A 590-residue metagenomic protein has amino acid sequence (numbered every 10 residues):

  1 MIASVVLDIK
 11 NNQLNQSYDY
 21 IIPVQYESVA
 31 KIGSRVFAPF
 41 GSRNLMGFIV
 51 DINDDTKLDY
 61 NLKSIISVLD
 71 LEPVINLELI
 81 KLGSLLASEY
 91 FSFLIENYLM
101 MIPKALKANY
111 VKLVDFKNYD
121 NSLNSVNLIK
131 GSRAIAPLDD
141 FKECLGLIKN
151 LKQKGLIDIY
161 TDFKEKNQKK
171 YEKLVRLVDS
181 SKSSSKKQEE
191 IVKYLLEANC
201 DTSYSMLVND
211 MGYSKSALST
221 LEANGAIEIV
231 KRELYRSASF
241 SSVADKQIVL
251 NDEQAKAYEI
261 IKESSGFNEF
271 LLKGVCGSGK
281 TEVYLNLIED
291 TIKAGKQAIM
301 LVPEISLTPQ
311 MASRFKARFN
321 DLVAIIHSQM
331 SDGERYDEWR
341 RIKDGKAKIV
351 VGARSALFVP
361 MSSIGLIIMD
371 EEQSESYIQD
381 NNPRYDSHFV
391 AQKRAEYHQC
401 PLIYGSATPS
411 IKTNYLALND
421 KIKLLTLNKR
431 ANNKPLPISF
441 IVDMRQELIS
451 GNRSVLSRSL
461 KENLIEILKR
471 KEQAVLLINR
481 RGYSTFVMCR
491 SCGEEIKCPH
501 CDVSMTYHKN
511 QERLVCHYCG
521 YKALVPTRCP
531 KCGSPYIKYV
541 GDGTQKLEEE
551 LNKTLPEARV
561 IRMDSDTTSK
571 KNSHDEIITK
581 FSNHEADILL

Functional and structural regions predicted by a protein language model:
M1-A353, L357-V390, R394-S406, T413 (+1 more regions): Accessory, non-ATPase domains that flank or precede helicase/AAA+ motor cores in DNA-metabolism machines
E165-N167, A356-P360, L416, R430-N433 (+6 more regions): Replace "in large, NTP-powered and nucleic-acid-processing enzymes" with "in large, NTP-powered factors and other
A255, K393-R394, C400-Y404, S410-R490: Conserved interdomain linker/interface between the two RecA-like ATPase lobes of SF2 helicase motors
I299, F319-M330, P499-H500, T506 (+1 more regions): Conserved RecA-like helicase motor-core motifs
A324-D332, S374-R384, E447-R453, Y536-V540 (+1 more regions): Flexible beta-alpha connector loops of hexameric P-loop NTPases
S331-K343, R562, T568-L589: Conserved helicase ATPase core of P-loop NTP-dependent helicases/translocases
G352-I364, S484, L551, I578 (+1 more regions): SF2 helicase motor core recognition
L460, L468-T554: Cys/His-rich short segments
